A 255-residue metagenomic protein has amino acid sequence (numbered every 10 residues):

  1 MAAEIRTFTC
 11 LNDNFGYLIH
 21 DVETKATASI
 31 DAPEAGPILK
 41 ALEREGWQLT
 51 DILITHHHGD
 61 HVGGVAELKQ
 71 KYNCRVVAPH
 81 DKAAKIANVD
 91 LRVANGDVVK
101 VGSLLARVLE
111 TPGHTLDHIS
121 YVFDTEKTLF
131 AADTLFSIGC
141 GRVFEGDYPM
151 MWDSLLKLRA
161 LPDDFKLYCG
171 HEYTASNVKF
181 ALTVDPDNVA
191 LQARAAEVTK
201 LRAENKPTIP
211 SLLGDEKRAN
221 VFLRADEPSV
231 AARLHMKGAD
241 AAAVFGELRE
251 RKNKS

Functional and structural regions predicted by a protein language model:
A2-W47, S120-A132: Conserved beta-strand hairpin/beta-sheet module of binuclear metal-dependent hydrolase folds, prominently
T7, L18, V98-D124, T128-L129 (+1 more regions): Core dinuclear metal-dependent hydrolase active-site scaffold
I19, D31, H56, L68 (+7 more regions): Divalent metal-coordination and catalytic microenvironments
T27, E34-E110, K127, A193-E197: Active-site HxH/HxHxD metal-binding segment of metal-dependent hydrolases
A32-P33, H57, D81-K82, H114-T115 (+4 more regions): Active-site metal-binding loops of divalent metal-dependent hydrolases
A84-A87, I138-F144, N177: A short acidic, helix-capping loop that chelates divalent metal ions and anchors anionic groups
G139-F165: Active-site-adjacent loop/tail segments of enzyme domains
L156-K166, A175-S255: Accessory terminal helices/loops
